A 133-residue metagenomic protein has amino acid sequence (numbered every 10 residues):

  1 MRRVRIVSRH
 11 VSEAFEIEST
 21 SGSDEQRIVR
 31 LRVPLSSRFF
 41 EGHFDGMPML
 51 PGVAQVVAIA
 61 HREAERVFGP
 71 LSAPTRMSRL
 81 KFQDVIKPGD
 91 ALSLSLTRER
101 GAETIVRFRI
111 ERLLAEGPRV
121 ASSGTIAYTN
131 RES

Functional and structural regions predicted by a protein language model:
M1-R5: N-terminal amphipathic/basic-hydrophobic helices that include classical n-h-c signal peptides and signal-anchor
I6-L50: Catalytic strand-loop segment that frames the active site of acyl-thioester-processing enzymes
F15, G22-Q26, P88, T97-S133: HotDog/MaoC-like acyl-thioester-processing domains
L31-V33, F82, Y128: Hydrophobic residues in beta-strands and at strand termini
G52, L96: Residue-level signal for inorganic ion chemistry
A60-S95, I105: Hydrophobic beta-strand-centered segment that forms part of the acyl-chain substrate-binding groove
